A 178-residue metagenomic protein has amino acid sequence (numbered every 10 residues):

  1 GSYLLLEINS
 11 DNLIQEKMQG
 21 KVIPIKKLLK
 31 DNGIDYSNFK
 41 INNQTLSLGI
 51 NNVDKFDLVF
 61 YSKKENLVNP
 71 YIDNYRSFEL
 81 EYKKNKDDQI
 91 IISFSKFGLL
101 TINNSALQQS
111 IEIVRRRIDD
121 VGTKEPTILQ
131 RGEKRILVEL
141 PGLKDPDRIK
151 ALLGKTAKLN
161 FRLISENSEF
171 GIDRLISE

Functional and structural regions predicted by a protein language model:
G1-E178: A structural signal for conserved, well-ordered secondary-structure elements that form binding/interaction cores
